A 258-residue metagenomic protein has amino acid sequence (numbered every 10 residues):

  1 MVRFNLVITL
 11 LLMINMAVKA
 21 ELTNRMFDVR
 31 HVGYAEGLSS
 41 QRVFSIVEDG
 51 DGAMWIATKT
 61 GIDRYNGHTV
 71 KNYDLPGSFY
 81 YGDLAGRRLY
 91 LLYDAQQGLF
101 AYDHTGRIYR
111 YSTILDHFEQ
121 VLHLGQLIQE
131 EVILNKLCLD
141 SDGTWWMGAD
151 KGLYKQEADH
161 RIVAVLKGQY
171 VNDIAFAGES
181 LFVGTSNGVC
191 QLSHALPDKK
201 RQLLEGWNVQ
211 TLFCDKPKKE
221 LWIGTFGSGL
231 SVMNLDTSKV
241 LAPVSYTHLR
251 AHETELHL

Functional and structural regions predicted by a protein language model:
M1-R250: Carboxylate-rich, polar loop motifs that coordinate divalent cations or form catalytic acidic clusters
H248-L258: Single conserved hydrophobic/aromatic residue that forms the stacking wall/gate of nucleotide- or nucleobase-binding
